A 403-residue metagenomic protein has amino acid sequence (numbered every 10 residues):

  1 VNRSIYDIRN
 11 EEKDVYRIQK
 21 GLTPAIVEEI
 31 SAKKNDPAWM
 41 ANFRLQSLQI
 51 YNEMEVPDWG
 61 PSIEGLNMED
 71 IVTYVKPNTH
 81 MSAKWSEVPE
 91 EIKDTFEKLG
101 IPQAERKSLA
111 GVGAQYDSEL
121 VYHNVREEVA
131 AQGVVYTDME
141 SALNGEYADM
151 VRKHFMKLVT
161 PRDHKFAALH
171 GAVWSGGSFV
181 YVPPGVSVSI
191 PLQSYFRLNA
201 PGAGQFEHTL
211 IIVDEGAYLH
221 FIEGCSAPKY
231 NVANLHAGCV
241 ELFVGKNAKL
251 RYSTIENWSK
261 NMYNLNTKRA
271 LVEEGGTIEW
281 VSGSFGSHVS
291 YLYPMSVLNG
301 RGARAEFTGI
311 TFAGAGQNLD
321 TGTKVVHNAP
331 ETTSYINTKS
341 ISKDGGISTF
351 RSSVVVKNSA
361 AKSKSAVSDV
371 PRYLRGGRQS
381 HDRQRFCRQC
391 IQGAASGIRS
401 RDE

Functional and structural regions predicted by a protein language model:
V1-Q19: Charged, compositionally biased N-terminal leader segments and the immediate start of the first structured element
R9, P24-E28, C387: Short acidic (Asp/Glu) and glycine-rich catalytic loops that position anionic groups and cofactors
Y16-D163, A167-A168, N337: N-terminal amphipathic, basic helical "cap/leader" segment at the start of enzyme domains
W59-S62, G376-S380: Flexible, glycine/charged-enriched surface loops at secondary-structure junctions
Y122-G377, C387-E403: Conserved beta-strand/loop scaffold segments within soluble protein domains that form the structured core and edges
